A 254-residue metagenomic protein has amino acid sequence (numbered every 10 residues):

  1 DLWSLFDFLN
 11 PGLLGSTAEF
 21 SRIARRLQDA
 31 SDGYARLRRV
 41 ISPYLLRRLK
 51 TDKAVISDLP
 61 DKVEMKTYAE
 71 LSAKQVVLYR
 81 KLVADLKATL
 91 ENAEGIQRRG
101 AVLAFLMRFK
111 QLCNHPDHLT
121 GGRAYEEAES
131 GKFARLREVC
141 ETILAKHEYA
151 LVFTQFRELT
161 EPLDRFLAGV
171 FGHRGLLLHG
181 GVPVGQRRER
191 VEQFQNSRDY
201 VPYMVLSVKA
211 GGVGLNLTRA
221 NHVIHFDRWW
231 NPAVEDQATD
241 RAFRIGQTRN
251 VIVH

Functional and structural regions predicted by a protein language model:
D1, P11-L14, R25-Q28, A73-V76 (+5 more regions): Conserved nucleotide-binding/hydrolysis micro-motifs of P-loop NTPases
D1-L5, E19-I23, R36, V40 (+5 more regions): Alpha-helical scaffold elements adjacent to nucleotide-binding pockets in ATP/GTP-utilizing enzyme cores
D1-V55, K62, Q247-N250: Conserved P-loop NTPase motor "coupling/switch" region that bridges the ATPase
S4, L215-R228, V251-H254: A short beta-strand element within the Helicase C-terminal
L13, R26-A30, L86-I96: Short, polar/flexible loop-turn hinges at active-site or ligand-entry regions and domain interfaces
Y34-K50, Y68-V76, R80, A84-K87: Interdomain motor-coupling "hinge/lid" segment immediately C-terminal to the ATP-binding subdomain of NTP-driven enzymes
A54-Q75, R80, A93-L215: Conserved Helicase C-terminal RecA-like lobe
P232-V251: Conserved SF2 helicase motif VI
